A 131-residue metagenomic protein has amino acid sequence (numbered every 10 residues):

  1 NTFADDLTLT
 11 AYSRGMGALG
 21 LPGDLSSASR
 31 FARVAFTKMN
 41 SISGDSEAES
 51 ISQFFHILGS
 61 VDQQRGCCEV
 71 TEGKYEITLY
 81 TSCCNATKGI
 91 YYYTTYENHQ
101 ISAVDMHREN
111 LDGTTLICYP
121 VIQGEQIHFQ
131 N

Functional and structural regions predicted by a protein language model:
N1-N131: C-terminus-biased signal that marks the final domain/tail of proteins
